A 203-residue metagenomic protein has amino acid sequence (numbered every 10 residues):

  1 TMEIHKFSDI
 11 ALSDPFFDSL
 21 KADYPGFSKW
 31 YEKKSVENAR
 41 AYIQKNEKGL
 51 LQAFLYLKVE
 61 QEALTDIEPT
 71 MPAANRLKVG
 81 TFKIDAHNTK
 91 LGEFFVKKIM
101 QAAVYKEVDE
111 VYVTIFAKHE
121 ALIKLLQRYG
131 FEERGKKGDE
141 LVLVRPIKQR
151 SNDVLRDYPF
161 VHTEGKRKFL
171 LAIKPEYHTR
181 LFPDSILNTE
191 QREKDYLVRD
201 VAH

Functional and structural regions predicted by a protein language model:
M2-E37, A41-K45, R156-A202: Short amphipathic alpha-helix that is part of the acyltransferase structural core
L50-K78, S185-A202: Conserved acyl-donor/pantetheine-binding loop and adjacent beta-alpha core of acyl/acetyltransferases and related
G80-K90, F116-A117: A short, internal acetyl-CoA/4′-phosphopantetheine-binding micro-motif in the GNAT/acyltransferase core
T89-V104, R128, H203: Conserved acetyl-CoA-binding loop-helix of GNAT-fold acetyltransferases
A103-A117: Conserved GNAT acetyl-CoA-binding A-motif
T114-I115, E132-V144: Conserved catalytic-core motifs of GNAT/GCN5-like acyltransferases
K124-Q127, F131: Conserved active-site tyrosine of GNAT-family acetyltransferases
D139-F160: C-terminal "cap" of GNAT-fold acetyltransferases
